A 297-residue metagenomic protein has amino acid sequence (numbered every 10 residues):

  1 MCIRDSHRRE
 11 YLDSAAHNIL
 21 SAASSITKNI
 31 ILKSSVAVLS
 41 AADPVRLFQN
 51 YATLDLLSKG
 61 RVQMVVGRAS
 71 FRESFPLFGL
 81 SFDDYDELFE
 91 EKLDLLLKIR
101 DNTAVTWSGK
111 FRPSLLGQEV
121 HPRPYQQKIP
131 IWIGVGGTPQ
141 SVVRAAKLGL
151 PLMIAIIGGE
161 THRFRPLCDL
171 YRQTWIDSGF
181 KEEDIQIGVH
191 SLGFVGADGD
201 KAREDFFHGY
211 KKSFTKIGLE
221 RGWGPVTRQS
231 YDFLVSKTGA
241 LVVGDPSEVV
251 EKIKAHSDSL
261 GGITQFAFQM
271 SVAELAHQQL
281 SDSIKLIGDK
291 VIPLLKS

Functional and structural regions predicted by a protein language model:
M1: Glycine/threonine-rich phosphate-binding loop and adjacent beta-strand/alpha-helix elements that clamp
R4-S297: Active-site-adjacent structural elements that line small-molecule/cofactor binding pockets in enzymes
